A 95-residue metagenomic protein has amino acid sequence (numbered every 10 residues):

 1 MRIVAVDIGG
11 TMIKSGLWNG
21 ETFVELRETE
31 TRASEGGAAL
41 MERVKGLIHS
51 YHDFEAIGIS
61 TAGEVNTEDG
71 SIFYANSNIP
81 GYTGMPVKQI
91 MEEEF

Functional and structural regions predicted by a protein language model:
R2-E42, S71-Y74: Short glycine-rich, Thr/Ser-proximal phosphate-binding strand/loop in the N-terminal lobe of ATP-dependent enzymes
T11, D53-E55, F95: Short, basic and Ser/Thr-rich N-terminal targeting/leader segments
I13, E64-N66: Short, acidic Gly/Pro/Ser/Thr-rich loop/turn segments
G37-A38, N66-F95: Glycine-rich phosphate-binding loop and adjoining helix at the ATP-binding site of ATP-dependent phosphoryl-transfer
V44-I57: Phosphate/pyrophosphate-binding loops at sites that engage ATP/ADP/AMP, CoA/4′-phosphopantetheine, polyphosphate
I57-G63: Glycine-rich beta-strand-to-loop/alpha-helix junction loops that act as flexible
